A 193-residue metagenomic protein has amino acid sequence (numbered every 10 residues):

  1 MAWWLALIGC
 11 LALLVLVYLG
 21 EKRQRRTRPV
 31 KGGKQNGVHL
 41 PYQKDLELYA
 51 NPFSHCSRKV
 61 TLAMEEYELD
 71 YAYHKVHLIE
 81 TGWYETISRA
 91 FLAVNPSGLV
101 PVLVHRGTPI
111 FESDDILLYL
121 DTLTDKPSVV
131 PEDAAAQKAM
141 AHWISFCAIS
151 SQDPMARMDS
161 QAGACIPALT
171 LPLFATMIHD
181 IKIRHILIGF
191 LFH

Functional and structural regions predicted by a protein language model:
A2-I183: GST-like domain detector, emphasizing the conserved glutathione-binding G-site in the N-terminal thioredoxin-like
H179-H193: A conserved mid-domain beta-alpha-beta active-site/ligand-binding segment of alpha/beta enzyme cores
